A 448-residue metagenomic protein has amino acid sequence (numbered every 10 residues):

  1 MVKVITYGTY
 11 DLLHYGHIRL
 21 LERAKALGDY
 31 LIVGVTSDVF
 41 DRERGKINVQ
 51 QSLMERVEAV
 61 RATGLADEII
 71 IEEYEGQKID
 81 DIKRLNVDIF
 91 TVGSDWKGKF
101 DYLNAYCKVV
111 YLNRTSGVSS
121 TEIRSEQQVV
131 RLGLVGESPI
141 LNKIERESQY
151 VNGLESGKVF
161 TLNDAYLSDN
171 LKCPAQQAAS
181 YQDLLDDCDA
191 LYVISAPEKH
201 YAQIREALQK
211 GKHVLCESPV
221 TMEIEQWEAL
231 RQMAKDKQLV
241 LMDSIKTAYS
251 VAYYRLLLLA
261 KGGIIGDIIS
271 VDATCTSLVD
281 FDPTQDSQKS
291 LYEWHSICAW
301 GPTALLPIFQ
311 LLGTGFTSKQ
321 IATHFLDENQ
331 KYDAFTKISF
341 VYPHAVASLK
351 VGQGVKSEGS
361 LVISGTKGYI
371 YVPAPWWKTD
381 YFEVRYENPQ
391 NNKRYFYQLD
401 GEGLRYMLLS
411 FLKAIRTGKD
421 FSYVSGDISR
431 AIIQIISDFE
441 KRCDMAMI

Functional and structural regions predicted by a protein language model:
M1-V129: Nucleotidyltransferase catalytic core that binds NTPs
V33, C216-E217, L241-D243, V372: Hydrophobic residues in well-ordered beta-strands that form the structural core
V129-K172: N-terminal Rossmann-like dinucleotide-binding module
L134, D183, A190-S195, S410-I448: C-terminal helix-rich "cap/oligomerization" subdomain common to oxidoreductases
C173-M233: Beta-loop-alpha module in the N-terminal Rossmann-like domain of NAD(P)-dependent dehydrogenases, especially those
A229-K246, D267-V271: Rossmann-fold dehydrogenase core element
A248-K319: Predominantly a Rossmann-like dinucleotide-binding segment in NAD(P)-dependent oxidoreductases
A299-K378, L409-K419: Contiguous beta-strand/loop segments that form the cofactor/metal-binding neighborhood of enzyme cores
